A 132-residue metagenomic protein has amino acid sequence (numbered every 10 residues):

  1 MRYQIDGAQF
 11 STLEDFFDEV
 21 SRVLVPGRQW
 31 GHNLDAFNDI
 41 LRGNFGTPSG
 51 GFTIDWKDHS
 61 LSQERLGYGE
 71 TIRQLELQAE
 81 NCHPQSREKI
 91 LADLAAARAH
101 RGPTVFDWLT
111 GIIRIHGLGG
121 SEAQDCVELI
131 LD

Functional and structural regions predicted by a protein language model:
M1-D132: Positively charged, polar, low-complexity stretches
